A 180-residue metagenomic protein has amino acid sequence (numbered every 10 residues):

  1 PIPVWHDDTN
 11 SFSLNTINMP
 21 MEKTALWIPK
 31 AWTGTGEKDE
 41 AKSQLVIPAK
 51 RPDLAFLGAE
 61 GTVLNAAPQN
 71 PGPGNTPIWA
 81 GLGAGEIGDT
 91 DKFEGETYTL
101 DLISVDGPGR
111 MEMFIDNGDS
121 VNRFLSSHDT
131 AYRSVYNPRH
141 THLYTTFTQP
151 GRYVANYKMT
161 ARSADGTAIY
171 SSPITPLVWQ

Functional and structural regions predicted by a protein language model:
P1-R139, Y170-P173, Q180: Phosphate/adenylate-binding glycine loop and adjacent helical scaffold
T141, Q149-Y153: Short tyrosine-centred short linear motifs in exposed loops/low-complexity segments
A155, L177-Q180: Long, charge-rich, low-complexity alpha-helical segments
Y157-M159: Hydrophobic/tyrosine-rich beta-strand signature of extracellular beta-sandwich/beta-rich modules, prominently
R162-T167: Short, solvent-exposed loop/turn segments at the edges of extracellular beta-sandwich modules
